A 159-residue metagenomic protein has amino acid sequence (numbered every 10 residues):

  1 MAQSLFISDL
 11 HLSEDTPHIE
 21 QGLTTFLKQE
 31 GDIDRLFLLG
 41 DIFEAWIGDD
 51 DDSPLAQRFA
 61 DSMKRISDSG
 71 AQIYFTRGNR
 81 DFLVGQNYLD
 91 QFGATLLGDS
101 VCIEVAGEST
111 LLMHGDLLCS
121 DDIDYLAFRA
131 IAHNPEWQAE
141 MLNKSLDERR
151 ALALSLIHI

Functional and structural regions predicted by a protein language model:
A2, L12-V105: Core catalytic region of metal-dependent phosphoesterases/phosphodiesterases, especially metallo-beta-lactamase-like
Q3-H11, S109-D116: Active-site-proximal beta-strand elements of phosphoester/diester hydrolases
L10, E44, V101, D116 (+1 more regions): Flexible, active-site-adjacent loop/turn segments at secondary-structure boundaries
P17, L112-E148: Binuclear metal-dependent hydrolase catalytic cores centered on His/Asp/Glu-rich metal-binding motifs
D32-I33, M63, G93-A94, E108 (+3 more regions): Short, charged/polar low-complexity linear motifs in solvent-exposed/disordered segments
I157-I159: Conserved small/polar residues in nucleotide/adenosyl-binding loops
